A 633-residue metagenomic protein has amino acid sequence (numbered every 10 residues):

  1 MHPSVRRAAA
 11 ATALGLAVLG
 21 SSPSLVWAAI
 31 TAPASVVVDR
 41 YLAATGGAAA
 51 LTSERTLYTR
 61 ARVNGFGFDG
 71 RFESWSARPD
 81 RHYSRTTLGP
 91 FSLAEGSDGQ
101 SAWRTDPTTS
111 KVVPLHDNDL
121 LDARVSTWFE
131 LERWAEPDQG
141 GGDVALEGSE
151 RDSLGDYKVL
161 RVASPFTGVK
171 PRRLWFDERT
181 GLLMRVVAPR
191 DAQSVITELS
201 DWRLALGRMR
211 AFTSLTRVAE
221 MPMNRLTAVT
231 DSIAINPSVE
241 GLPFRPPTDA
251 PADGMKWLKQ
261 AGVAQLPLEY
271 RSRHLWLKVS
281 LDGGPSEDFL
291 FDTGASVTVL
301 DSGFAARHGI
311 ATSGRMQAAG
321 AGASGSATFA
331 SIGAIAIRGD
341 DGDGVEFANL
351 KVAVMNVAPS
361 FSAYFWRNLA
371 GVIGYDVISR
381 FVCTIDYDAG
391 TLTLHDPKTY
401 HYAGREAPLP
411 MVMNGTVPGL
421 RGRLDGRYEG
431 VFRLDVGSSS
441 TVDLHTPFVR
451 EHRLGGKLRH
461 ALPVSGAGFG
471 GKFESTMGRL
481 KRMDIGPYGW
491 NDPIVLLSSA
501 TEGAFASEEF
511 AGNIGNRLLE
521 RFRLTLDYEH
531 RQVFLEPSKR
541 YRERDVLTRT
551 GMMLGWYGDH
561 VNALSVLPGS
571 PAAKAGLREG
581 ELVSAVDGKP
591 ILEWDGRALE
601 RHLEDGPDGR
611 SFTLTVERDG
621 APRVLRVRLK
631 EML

Functional and structural regions predicted by a protein language model:
A11-S24: Bacterial N-terminal signal peptides
A29-I30, V36-S110, A145-G148: N-terminal mature ectodomain segment of secretory-pathway/periplasmic proteins
A29-V37, A43, S101-R172, E178-L182 (+4 more regions): Flexible, processing/modification-adjacent segments and terminal tails in exported/periplasmic/extracellular proteins
T52-R60, R78-S84, S153-R161, G181-R185 (+3 more regions): Short, hydrophobic/aromatic-rich segments at coil-to-beta transitions
V63, T86-G89, D106-T108, V162-P165 (+2 more regions): Beta-turn initiation residues at beta-strand->coil junctions
F68-F72, G89-S92, T167-R172, S194-E198 (+1 more regions): Short, surface-exposed coil-to-beta transition loops
S74-R85, E95-D98, K170-R185, V229-L242: A short, surface-exposed beta-strand/turn
W175-E178, S200-L633: Pepsin/retropepsin-fold aspartyl endopeptidases
